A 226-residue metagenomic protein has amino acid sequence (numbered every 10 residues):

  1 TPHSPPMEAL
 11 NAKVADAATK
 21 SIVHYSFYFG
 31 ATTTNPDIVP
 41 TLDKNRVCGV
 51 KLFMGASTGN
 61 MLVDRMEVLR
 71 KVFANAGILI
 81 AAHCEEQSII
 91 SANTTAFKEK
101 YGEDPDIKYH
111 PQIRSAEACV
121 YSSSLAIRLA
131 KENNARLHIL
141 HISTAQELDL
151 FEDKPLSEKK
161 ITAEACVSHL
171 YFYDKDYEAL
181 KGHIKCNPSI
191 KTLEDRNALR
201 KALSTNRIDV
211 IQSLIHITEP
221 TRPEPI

Functional and structural regions predicted by a protein language model:
T1, F27-F29, L140, I211-S213: Active-site neighborhood of phospho(di)ester-bond hydrolases with catalytic His/Asp-centered motifs
T1-K20: Metal-associated gating/positioning segment near the N- to mid-region
H3-P6, L62, E147, I226: Alpha-helix N-cap/helix-start motif
D16-G30: A glycine-rich helix N-cap at a beta->alpha junction
A31-P36: Active-site beta->alpha loop and helix N-cap motifs at the rims of alpha/beta catalytic domains
D37-I211: Histidine/acidic residue-rich metal-binding segments in metalloenzymes
I215-I226: Single conserved hydrophobic/aromatic residue that forms the stacking wall/gate of nucleotide- or nucleobase-binding
